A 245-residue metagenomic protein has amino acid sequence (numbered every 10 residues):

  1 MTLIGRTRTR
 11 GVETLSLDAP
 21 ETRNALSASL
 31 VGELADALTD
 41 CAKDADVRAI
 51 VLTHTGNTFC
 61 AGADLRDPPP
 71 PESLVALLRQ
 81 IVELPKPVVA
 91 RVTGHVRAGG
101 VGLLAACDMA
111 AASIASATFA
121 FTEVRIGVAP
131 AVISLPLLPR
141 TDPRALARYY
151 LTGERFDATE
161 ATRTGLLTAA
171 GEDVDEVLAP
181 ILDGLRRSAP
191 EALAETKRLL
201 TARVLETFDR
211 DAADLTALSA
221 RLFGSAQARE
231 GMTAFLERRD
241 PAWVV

Functional and structural regions predicted by a protein language model:
M1-T55, R79, A179: Conserved CoA-thioester-binding segment of acyl-CoA-metabolizing enzymes
G32, D46, T53-E83, T207: Glycine- (often His-adjacent) and acidic-residue-rich active-site loop that binds/positions the CoA thioester
I81-I126: Glycine-rich beta-to-alpha active-site loop
A98, G153-E160: Acidic, divalent-metal-coordinating active-site segment for phosphoryl/phosphodiester hydrolysis, typified by short
A112-S113, A117, L167-A213, A226 (+1 more regions): C-terminal long alpha-helix characteristic of the crotonase
S134-R144: Hydrophobic, secondary-structure "cap" segments at the distal end of domains
Y149-Y150, A161, L199, R203 (+1 more regions): Helix-loop "lid/cap" segments that line or gate small-molecule binding pockets
